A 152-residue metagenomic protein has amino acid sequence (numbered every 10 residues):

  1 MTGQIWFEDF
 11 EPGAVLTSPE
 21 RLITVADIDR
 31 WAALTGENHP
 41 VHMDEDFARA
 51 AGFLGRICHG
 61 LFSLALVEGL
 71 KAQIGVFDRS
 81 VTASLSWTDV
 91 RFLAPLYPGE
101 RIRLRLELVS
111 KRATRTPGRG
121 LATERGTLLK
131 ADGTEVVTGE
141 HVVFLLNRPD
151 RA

Functional and structural regions predicted by a protein language model:
M1-L85, D150-A152: Hot-dog-fold acyl-thioester-processing enzymes
T2-P12, F92-A152: HotDog/MaoC-like acyl-thioester-processing domains
